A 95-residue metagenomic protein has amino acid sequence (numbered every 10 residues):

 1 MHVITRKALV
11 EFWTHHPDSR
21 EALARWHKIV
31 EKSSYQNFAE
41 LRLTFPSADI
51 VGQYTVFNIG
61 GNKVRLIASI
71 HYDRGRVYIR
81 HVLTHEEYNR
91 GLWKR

Functional and structural regions predicted by a protein language model:
M1-K63, H71-Y78, H85-R95: Basic, Lys/Arg-enriched alpha-helical interface segments
